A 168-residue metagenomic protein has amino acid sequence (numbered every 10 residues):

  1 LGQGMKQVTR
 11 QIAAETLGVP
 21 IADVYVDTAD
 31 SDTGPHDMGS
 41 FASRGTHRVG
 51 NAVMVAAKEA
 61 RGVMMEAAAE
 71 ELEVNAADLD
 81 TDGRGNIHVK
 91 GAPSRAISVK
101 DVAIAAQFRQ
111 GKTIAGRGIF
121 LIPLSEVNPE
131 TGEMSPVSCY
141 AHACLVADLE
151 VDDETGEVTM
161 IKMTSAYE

Functional and structural regions predicted by a protein language model:
L1-E168: Cofactor-binding beta-sheet edge motifs in enzyme active sites
